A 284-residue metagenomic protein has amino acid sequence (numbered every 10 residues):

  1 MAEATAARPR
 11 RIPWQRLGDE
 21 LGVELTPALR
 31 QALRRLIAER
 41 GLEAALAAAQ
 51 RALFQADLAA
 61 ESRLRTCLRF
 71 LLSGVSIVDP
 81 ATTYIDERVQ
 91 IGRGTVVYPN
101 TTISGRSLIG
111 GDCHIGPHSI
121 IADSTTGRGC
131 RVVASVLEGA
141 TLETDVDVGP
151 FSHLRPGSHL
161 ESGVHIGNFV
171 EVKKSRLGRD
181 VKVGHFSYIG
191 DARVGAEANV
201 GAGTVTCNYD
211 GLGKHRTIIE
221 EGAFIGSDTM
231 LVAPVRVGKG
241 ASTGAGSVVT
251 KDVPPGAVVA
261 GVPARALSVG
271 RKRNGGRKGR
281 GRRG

Functional and structural regions predicted by a protein language model:
M1-T82, E87-V89, R93-G94, D112 (+4 more regions): Terminal amphipathic alpha-helical/low-complexity segments used for targeting or macromolecular assembly
A2-R10, P117, D123, R128-G284: Glycine-rich hexapeptide-repeat left-handed beta-helix
Q50-F54, G105, A233-V235: Catalytic cores of large soluble enzymes that bind and process phosphate-bearing ligands
R69, E87-V89, S107, H215 (+2 more regions): Residue "hotspots" at secondary-structure boundaries inside conserved domains
E87-V89, R93-A122: Phosphate-binding active sites in nucleotide-utilizing proteins
